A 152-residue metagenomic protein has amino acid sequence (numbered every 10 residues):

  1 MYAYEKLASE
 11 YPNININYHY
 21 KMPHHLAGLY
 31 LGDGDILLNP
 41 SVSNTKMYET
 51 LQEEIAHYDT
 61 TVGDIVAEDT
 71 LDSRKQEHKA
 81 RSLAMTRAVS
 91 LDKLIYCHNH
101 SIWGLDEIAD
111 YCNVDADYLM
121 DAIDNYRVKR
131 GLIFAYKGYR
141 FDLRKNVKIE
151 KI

Functional and structural regions predicted by a protein language model:
M1-I152: Active-site hotspot residues in diverse enzymes, especially metal/ion-binding acidic/histidine motifs
